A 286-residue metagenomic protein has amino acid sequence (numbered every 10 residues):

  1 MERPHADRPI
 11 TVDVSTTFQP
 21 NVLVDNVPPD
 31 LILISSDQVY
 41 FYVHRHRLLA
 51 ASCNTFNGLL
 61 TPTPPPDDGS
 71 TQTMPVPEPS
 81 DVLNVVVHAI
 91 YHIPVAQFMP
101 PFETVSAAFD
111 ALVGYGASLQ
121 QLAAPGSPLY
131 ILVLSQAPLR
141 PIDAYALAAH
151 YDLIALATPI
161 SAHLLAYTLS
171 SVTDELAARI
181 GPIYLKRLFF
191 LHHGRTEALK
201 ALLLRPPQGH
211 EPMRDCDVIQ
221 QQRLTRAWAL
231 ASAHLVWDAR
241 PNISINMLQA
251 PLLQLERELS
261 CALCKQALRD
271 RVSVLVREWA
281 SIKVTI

Functional and structural regions predicted by a protein language model:
M1-F98, L224, W228-I286: BTB/POZ (also called T1 in voltage-gated K+ channels) oligomerization domain detector
N21-V22, F98-P100, V133-P138: Short helix-capping and inter-helix turn/linker motifs at the boundaries of alpha-helical repeat units
H88, A107-D110, A146, A162: Residue-level signature of alpha-solenoid helical repeat scaffolds
V95-P100, A117-L122, L156-A157: Short, solvent-exposed secondary-structure capping/transition elements
T104-V105, P141: TPR repeat positional signature
V113-G116, D152: Ankyrin-repeat interhelical turn detector
Q121-I286: Acidic, serine/threonine- and proline-rich low-complexity regulatory tracts
